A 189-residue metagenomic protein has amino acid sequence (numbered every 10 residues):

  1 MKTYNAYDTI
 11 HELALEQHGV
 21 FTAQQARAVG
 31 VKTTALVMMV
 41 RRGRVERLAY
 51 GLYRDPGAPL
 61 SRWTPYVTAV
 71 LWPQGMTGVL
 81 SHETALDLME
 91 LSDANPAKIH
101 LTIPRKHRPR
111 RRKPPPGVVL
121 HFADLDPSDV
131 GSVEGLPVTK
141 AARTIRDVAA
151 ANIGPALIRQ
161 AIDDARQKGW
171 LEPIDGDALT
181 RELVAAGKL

Functional and structural regions predicted by a protein language model:
K2-L189: Short gly/ser-rich loop at a beta-strand->alpha-helix junction or flexible surface loop bordering the NTP-binding
